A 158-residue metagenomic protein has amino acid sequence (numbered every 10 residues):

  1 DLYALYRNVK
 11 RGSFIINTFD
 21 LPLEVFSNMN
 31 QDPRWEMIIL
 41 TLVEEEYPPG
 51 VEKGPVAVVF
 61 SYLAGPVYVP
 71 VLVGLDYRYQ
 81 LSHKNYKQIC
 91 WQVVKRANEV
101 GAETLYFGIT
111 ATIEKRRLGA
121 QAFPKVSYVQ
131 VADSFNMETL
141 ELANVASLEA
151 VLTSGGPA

Functional and structural regions predicted by a protein language model:
D1-L81: A conserved beta-strand-loop-helix scaffold within acyl/acetyltransferase catalytic domains
D1-V9, E24, W91, K95 (+2 more regions): Long hydrophobic alpha-helices with heptad-repeat/coiled-coil character
N8, N17, N28-N30, N85 (+3 more regions): Detector for Asparagine
T18, T41, K95, T104 (+3 more regions): Residue-identity detector for threonine
E24, E36, E44-E46, E52 (+5 more regions): Glutamate identity and glutamate-enriched acidic tracts
G65-V129: Acyl-donor binding region in acyl/amide transferases
I109-A158: Terminal substrate-recognition subdomain of acyl/acetyltransferases
